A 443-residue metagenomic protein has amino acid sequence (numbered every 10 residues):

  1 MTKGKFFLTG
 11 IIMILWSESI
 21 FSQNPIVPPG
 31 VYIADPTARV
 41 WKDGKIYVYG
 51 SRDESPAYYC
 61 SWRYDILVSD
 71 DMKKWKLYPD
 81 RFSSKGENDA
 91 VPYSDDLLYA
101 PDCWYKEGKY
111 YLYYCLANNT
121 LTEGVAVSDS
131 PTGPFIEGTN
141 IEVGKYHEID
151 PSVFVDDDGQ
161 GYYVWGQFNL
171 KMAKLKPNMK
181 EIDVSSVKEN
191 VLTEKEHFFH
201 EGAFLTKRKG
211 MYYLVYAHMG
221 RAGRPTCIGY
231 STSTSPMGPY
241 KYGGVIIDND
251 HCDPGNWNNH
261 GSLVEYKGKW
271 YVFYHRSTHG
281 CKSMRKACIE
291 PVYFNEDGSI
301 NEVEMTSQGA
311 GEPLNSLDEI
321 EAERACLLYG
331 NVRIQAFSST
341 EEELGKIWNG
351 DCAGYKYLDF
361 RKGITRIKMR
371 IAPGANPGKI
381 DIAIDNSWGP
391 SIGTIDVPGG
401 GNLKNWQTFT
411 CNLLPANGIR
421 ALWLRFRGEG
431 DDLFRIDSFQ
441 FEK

Functional and structural regions predicted by a protein language model:
M1-L8: Bacterial N-terminal signal peptides that target proteins for export
L8-T9, K346: Residue-level detector of transmembrane insertion/anchoring sites
T9-G10, I20-F21: Cleavable N-terminal signal peptides
F21-K443: Carbohydrate-active catalytic/glycan-binding domains of CAZyme proteins, especially the secreted or lumenal ectodomains
